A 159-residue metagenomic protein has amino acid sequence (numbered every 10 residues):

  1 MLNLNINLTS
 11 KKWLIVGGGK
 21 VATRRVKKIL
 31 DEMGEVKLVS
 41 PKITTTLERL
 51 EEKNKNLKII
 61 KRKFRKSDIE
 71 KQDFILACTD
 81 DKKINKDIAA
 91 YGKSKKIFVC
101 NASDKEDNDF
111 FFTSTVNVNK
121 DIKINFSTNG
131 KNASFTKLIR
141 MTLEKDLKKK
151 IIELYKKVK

Functional and structural regions predicted by a protein language model:
L2-K27, F135, V158-K159: Glycine-rich adenosine-cofactor-binding loop
N7, T113-K159: Adenosine-phosphate binding glycine-rich loop
G19-V21, K83, G130: Residue-level detector of alpha-helix initiation sites
R24, E32-E51: NAD(P)-binding Rossmann-fold cofactor-contacting core
V36, I59, F98-V99: Hydrophobic beta-strand scaffold residues
E52-S67: Glycine-rich, highly charged phosphate/nucleotide-binding loops
F74-T79, N85-F112: ADP-ribose/adenylate-binding Rossmann-like module
